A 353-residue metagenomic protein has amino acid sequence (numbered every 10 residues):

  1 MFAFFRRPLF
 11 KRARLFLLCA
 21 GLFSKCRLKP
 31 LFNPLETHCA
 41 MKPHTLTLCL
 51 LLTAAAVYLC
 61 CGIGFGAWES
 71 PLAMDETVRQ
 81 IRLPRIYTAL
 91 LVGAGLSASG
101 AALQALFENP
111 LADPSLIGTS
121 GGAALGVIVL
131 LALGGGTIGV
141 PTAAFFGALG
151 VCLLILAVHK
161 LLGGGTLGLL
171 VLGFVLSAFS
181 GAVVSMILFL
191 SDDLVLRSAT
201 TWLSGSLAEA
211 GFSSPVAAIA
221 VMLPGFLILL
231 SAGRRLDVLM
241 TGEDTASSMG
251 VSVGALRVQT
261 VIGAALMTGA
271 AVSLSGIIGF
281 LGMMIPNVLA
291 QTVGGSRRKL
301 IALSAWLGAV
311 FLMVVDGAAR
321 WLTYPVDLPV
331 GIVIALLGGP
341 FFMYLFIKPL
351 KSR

Functional and structural regions predicted by a protein language model:
F4-L15, C26, T37: Positively charged N-terminal leader segments that act as targeting/secretion signals
R27-L31: Compositionally biased, low-complexity peptide segments typical of secreted/host-interacting small proteins
F32-A40: Short, Lys/Arg-enriched N-terminal segments with co-localized hydrophobic residues within the first ~10-30 amino acids
A40-R353: Alpha-helical transmembrane segments in inner-membrane proteins
